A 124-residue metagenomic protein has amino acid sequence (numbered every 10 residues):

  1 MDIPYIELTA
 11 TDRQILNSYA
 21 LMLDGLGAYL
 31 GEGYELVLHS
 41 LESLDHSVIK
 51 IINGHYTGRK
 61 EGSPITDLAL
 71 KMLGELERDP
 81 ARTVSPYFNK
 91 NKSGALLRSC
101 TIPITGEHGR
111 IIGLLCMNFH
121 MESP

Functional and structural regions predicted by a protein language model:
M1-Y29, G113-L115, F119-P124: Juxtadomain coupling helices with adjacent low-complexity linkers
I3-E7, N17, K50, G54 (+3 more regions): Generic alpha-helix detector with strongest preference for long hydrophobic helices that associate with membranes
T9-T11, T57, T66, T83 (+2 more regions): Residue-identity detector for threonine
G25-S85, K90-K92: Structured interaction and signal-relay segments at domain junctions
M72-P124: Sensory/regulatory domains in signal-transduction proteins
